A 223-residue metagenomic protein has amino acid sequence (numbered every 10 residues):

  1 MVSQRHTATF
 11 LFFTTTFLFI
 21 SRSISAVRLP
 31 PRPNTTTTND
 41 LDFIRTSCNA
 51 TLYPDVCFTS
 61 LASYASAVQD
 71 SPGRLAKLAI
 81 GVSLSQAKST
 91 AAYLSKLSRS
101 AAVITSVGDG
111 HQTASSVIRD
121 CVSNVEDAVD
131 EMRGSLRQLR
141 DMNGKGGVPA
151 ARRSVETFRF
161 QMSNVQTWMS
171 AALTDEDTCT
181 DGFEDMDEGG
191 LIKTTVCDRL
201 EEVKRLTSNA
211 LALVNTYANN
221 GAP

Functional and structural regions predicted by a protein language model:
M1-T35: Terminal membrane/secretory targeting segments in land-plant proteins
V2, V27-P223: Folded extracytoplasmic luminal domains of secretory or organellar precursors
